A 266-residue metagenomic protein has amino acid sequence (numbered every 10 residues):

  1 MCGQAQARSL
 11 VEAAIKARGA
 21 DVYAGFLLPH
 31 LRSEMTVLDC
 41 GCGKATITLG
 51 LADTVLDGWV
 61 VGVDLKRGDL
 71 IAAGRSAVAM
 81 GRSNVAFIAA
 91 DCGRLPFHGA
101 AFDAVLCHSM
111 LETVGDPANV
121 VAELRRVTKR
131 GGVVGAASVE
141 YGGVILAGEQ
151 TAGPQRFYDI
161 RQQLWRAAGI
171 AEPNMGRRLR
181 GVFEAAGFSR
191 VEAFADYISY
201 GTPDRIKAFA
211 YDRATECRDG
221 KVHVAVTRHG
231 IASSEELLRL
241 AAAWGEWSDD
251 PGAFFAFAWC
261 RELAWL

Functional and structural regions predicted by a protein language model:
M1-G19: Class I SAM-dependent methyltransferase Rossmann-like catalytic core, especially the SAM/SAH-binding loop
G3-A5, S9, E192-F254: C-terminal helical/coil "lid" or tail adjacent to the Rossmann-like core of SAM-dependent
A17-S33, G50: Conserved alpha-helix/loop element of class I SAM-dependent methyltransferases that forms part of the SAM/SAH-binding
L38, K44-R94: Class I SAM-dependent methyltransferase SAM/SAH-binding core
G93-A104: A short acidic, Gly/Pro-enriched loop at the edge of an enzyme's catalytic core that lines a small-molecule cofactor
D103-D116: A short SAM/SAH-binding and catalytic strip from SAM-dependent methyltransferases
A118-V133: A short glycine-rich, Lys/Arg-flanked "PGG" loop and its adjoining helix->strand segment in the class I
G135-R205: Conserved catalytic/acceptor-binding region of the Class I
